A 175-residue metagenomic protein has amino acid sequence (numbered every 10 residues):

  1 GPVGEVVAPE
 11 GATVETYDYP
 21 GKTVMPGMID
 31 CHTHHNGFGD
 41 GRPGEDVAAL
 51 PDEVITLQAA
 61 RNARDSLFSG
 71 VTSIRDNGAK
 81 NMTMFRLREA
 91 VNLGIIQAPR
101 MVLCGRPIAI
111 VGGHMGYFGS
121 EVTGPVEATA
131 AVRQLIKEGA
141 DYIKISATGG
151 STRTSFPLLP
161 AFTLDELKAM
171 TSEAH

Functional and structural regions predicted by a protein language model:
G1-M25: Histidine-rich, glycine-flanked metal-binding segment
Y17, R75-D76, L103, K144-I145: General beta-strand structural signal in soluble alpha/beta enzymes
Y19-I95, D165: Metal-associated gating/positioning segment near the N- to mid-region
G21, I29-H32, G70, M101 (+3 more regions): Divalent metal-coordination and catalytic microenvironments
H34, A79-K80, R106-I108, G113 (+1 more regions): Active-site beta-loop-alpha junctions enriched in small/polar residues
G44-Q58, G113-A131, L159: Active-site mouth loops of central-metabolism enzymes
R86, E127-H175: Histidine/acidic residue-rich metal-binding segments in metalloenzymes
A98-R106: Acidic, His- and aromatic-enriched active-site or binding-groove loops in soluble protein domains that engage sugars
